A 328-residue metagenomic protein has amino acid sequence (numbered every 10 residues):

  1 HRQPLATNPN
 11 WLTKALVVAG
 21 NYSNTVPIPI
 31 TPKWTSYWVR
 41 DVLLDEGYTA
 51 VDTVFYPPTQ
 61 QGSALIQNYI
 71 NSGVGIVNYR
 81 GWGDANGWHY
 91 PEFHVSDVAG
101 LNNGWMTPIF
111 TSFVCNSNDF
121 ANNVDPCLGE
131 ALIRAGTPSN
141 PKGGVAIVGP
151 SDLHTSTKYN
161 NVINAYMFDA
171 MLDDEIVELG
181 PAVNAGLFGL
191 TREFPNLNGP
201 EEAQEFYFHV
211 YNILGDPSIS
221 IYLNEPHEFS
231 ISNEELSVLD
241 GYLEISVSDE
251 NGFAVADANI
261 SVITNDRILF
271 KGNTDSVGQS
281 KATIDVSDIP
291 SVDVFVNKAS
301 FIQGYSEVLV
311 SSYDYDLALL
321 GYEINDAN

Functional and structural regions predicted by a protein language model:
H1-E307, S312: Cysteine-dependent hydrolase recognition
L317-N328: Beta-sheet-dominated interaction scaffolds and their linkers
